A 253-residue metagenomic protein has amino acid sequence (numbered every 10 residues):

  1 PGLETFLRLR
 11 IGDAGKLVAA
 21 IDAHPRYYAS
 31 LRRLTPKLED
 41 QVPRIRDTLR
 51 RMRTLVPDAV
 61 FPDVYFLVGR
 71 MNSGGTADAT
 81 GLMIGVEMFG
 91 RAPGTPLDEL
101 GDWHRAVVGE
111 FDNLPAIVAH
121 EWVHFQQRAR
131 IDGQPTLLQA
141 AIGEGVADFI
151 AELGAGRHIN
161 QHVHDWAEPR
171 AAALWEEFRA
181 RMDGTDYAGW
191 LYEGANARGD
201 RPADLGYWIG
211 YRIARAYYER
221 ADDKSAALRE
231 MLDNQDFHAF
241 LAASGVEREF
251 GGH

Functional and structural regions predicted by a protein language model:
P1-P25: N-terminal mature-domain "stem" immediately C-terminal to a signal peptide or N-terminal signal-anchor/transmembrane
A20-N160: Acidic/His-rich structured neighborhood in mature extracellular/periplasmic domains
I45-R46, D58, L153-W166, L191-A197 (+2 more regions): Long, contiguous secondary-structure blocks with strong helical propensity
Y65-F66, W166, L228-M231: Beta-strand segments within the central parallel beta-sheet cores of soluble alpha/beta enzyme folds
S73, R170-A173, Q235-H238: Amphipathic alpha-helical surface "interface" segments used for docking/oligomerization or membrane association within
A140-A141, E168, Y207: An alpha-helix initiation/capping motif
G145-V146, V163-F178: Small-residue-rich helix-loop
E176-H253: Pan-zinc metallopeptidase signature
